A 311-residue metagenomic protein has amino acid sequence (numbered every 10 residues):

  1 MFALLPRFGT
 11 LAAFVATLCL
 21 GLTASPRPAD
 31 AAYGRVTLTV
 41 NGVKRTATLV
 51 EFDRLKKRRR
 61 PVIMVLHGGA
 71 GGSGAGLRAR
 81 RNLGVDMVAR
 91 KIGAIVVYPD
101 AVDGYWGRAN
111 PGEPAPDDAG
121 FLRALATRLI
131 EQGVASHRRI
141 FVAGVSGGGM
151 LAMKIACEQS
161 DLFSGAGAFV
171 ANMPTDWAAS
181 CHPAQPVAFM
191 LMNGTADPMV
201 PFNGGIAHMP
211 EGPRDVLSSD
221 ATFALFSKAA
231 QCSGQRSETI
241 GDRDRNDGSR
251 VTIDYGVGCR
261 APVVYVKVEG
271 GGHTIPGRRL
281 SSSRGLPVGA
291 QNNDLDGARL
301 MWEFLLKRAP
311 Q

Functional and structural regions predicted by a protein language model:
M1-F14: Bacterial N-terminal signal peptides that target proteins for export
F2, L22-V62, K91, I95 (+8 more regions): A domain-start/cap signature at the N-terminus of enzymes
Y33-F141, M150-K154, E158, P276-P287: Serine-hydrolase catalytic machinery in alpha/beta-hydrolase-like enzymes
A79-D86, M173-C181, D247-D254: Alpha-helical scaffolding within the catalytic cores of extracellular/periplasmic polymer-degrading hydrolases
N172-F189, G205-I206: Flexible "cap/lid" loop of the alpha/beta hydrolase fold
L191-N193: Short beta-strand/loop motif that positions the catalytic acidic residue of the alpha/beta-hydrolase fold
T195-V264, G271, G277-L295: Active-site-adjacent alpha-helix of alpha/beta-hydrolase-fold enzymes
